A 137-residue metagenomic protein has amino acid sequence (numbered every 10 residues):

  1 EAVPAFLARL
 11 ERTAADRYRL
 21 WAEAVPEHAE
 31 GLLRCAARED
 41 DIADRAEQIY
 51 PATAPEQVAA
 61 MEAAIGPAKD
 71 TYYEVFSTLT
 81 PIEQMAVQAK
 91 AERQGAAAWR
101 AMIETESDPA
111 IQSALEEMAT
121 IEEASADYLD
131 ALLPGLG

Functional and structural regions predicted by a protein language model:
E1-G137: Non-heme di-metal
